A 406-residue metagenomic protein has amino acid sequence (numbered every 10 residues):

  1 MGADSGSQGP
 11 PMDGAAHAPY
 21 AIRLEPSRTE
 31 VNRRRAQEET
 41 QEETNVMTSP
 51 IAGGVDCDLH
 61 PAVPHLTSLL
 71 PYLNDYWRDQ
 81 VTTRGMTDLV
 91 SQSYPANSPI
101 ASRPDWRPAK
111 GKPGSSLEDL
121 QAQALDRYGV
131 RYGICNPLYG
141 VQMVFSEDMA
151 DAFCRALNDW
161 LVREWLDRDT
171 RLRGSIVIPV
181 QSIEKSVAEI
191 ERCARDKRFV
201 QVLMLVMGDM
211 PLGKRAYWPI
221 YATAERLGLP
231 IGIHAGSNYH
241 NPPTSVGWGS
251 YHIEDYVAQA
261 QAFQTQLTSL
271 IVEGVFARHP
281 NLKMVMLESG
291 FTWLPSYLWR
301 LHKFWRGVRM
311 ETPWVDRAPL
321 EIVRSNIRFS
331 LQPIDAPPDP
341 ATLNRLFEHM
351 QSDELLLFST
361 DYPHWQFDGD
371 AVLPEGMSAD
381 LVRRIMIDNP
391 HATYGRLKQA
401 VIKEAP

Functional and structural regions predicted by a protein language model:
G2, M12, T393: Short, mixed-charge aromatic SLiMs
A3, Q8, S27-R28: Ser/Thr/Pro/Gly-rich low-complexity, intrinsically disordered segments
G14, A18-A21: Short hydrophobic alpha-helical segments enriched in small aliphatic residues
R23, S27-P406: Helix-coil boundary/capping segments in enzymes
